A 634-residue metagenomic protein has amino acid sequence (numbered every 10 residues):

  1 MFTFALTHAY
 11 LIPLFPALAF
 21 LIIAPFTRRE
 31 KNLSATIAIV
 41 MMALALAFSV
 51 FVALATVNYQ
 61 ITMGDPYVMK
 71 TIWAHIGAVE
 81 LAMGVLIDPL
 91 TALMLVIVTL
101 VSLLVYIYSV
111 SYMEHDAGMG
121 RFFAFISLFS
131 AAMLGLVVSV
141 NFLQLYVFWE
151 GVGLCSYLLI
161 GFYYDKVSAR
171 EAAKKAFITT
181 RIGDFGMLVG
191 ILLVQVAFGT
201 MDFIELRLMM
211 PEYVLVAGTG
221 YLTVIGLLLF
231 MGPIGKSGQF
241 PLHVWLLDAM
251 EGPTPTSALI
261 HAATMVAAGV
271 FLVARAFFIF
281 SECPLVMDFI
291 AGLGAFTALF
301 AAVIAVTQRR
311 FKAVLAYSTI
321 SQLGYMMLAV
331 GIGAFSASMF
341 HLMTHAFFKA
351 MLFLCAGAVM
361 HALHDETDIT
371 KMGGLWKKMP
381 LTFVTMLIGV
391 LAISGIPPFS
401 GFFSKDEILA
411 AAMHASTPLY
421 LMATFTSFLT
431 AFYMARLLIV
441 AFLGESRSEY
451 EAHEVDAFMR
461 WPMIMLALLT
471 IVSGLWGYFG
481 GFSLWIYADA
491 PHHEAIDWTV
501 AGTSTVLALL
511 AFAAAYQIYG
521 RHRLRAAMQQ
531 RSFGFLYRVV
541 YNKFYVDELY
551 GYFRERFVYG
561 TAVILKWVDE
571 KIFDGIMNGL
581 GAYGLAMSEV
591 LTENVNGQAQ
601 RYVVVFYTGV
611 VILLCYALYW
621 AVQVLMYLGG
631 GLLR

Functional and structural regions predicted by a protein language model:
M1-Y10, P25-A124, A197-T219, V244 (+5 more regions): Transmembrane helix-loop-helix hairpins at membrane boundaries of multipass inner-membrane proteins
F2-L14, N32-T36, V79-I97, G135-F148 (+7 more regions): Membrane-entry segments of alpha-helical transmembrane domains in multi-pass membrane proteins
A9-P16, S34-F48, T91-V98, F122 (+11 more regions): Hydrophobic alpha-helical transmembrane segments of polytopic
V40-V57, G183-L193, L387-I393, P462-G477 (+2 more regions): Hydrophobic alpha-helical membrane-insertion segments
A78, S483-T499, G520-R634: Aromatic-capped, Gly/Pro-kinked transmembrane alpha-helices
L104-L145, L154-F458, L469-L475: Hydrophobic transmembrane alpha-helices and their helix-loop junctions in integral membrane proteins
K349, F428-A435, L507-A527: Hydrophobic alpha-helical membrane-embedded segments
H453-A514: Hard-cation-handling environments
